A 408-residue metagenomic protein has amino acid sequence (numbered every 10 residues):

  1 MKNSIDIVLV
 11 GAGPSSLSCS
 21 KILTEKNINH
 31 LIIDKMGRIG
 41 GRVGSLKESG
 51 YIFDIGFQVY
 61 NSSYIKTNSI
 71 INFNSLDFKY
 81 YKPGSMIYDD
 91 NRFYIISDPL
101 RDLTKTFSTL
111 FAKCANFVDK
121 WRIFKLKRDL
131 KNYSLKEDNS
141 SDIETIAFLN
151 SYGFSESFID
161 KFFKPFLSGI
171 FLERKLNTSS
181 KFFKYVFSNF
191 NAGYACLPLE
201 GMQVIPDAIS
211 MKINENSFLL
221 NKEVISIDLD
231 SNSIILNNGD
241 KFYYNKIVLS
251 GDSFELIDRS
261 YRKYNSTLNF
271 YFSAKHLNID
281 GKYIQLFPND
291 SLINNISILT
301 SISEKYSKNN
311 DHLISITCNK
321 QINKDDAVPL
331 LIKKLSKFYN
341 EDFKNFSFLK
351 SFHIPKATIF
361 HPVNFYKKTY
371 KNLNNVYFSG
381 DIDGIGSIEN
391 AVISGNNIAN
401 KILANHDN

Functional and structural regions predicted by a protein language model:
I5-I32: N-terminal Rossmann-like FAD-binding beta1-loop-alpha1 element of flavoenzymes
T24-E48: Glycine-rich FAD pyrophosphate-binding loop
V43-S63, K120-E137: Glycine-rich active-site loop/strand segments that organize a redox cofactor
Q58-I65, E137-I143, Y152, S188-S210 (+1 more regions): Short beta-strand to alpha-helix junction loop
N68, D77-L176: Mobile amphipathic helical/loop "lid" adjacent to a hydrophobic cofactor/ligand pocket
F183-S233, F242, K246: Helical element adjacent to the flavin cofactor pocket in flavoenzyme catalytic cores
I225-N232, L236-P329, K333, K337-F338: Mid-domain catalytic core of redox enzymes that form a hydrophobic substrate pocket/lid adjacent to a catalytic redox
K305-N408: Conserved flavin/dinucleotide-binding core of flavoenzymes
